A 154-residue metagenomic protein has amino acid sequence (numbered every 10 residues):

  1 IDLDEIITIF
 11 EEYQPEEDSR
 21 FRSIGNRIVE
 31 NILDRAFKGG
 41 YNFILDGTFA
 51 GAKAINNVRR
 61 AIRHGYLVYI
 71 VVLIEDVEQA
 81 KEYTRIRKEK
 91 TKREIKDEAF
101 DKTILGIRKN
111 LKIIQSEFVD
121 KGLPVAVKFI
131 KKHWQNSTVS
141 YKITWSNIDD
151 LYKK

Functional and structural regions predicted by a protein language model:
I1-Y41: Conserved substrate/cofactor phosphate-moiety recognition/catalytic segment in nucleotide-dependent phosphotransferases
E17-R20, R63, R87-K90: Short, hinge-like loop/turn segments at secondary-structure boundaries
R22-N26, G51, I104-I107: A conditional alpha-helix N-cap/helix-loop micro-motif detector
G39-F43, L67-Y69: Loop/turn-to-beta-strand initiation segments
L45-I55, I74-V77: Acidic, metal-coordinating catalytic cores used for nucleic-acid/nucleotide bond scission and strand-transfer chemistry
N56-R60: A short acidic, amphipathic alpha-helical/loop segment
I62-R85: Conserved phosphate-donor/acceptor-positioning beta-strand/loop module used by diverse small-molecule
E82-K154: Conserved GTP-binding G-domain of TRAFAC-class P-loop NTPases and closely related GTPase folds
